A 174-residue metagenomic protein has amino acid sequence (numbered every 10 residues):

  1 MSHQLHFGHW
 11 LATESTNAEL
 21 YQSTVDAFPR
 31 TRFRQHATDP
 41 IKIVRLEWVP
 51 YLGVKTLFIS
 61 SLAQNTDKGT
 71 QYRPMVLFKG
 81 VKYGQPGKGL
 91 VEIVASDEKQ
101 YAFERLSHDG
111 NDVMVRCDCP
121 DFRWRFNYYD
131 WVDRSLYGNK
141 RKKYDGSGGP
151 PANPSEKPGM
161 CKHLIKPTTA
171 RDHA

Functional and structural regions predicted by a protein language model:
M1-A174: Long, low-complexity, compositionally biased intrinsically disordered regions
